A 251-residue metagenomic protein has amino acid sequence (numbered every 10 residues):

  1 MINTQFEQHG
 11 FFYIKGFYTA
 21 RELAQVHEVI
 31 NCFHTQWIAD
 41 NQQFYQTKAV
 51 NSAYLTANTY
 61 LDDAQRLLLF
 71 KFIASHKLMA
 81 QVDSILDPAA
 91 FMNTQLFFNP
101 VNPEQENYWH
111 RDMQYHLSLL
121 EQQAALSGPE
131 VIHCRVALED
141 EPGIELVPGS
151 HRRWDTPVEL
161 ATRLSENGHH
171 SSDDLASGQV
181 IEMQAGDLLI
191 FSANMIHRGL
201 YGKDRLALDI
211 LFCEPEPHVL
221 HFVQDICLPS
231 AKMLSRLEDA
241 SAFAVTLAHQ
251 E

Functional and structural regions predicted by a protein language model:
I2-H9, K15-E121, A231: Non-heme Fe(II)-dependent double-stranded beta-helix
Y18-A20, F98-P103, Q114, E139-E141 (+3 more regions): Short, solvent-exposed loop/turn segments at secondary-structure junctions
H27, Q42, L188, N194-E251: Non-heme Fe(II)/2-oxoglutarate
N93, P129-H133, E141, G178-V180 (+2 more regions): Extracellular structured ligand-interaction cores
Q105-R111, S118-E121, G143-S150, D155-E159 (+1 more regions): A short secondary-structure junction signal
M113-Q122, E166-H169, D173-D174: Active-site glycine-rich loop that binds ribose-phosphate moieties when present
L119-G143, E182-M183, L211-P215: Short, conserved beta-strand element in jelly-roll/cupin
E139-I196: Double-stranded beta-helix
